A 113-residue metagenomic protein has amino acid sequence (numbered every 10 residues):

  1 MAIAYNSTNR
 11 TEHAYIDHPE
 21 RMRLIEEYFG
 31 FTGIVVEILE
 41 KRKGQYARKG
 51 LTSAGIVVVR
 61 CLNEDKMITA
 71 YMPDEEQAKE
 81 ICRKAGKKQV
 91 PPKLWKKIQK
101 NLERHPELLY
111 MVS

Functional and structural regions predicted by a protein language model:
M1-S113: Ribonuclease/tRNase effector modules and their secretory precursors
